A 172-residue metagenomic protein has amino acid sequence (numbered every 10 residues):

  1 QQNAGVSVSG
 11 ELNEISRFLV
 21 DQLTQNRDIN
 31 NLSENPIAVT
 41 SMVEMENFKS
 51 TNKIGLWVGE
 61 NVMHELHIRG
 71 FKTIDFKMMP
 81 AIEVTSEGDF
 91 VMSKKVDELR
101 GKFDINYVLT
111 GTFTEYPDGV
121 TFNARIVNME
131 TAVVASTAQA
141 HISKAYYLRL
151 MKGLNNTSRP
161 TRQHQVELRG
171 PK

Functional and structural regions predicted by a protein language model:
Q1-E34, L99, P117-G119, I126-K172: C-terminal/domain-edge helix-coil "capping" segments
Q1-V6, A38-N47: Acidic/histidine-rich, surface-exposed loop or edge segments in extracytoplasmic proteins
L12, F18, N26, S50 (+5 more regions): Short, solvent-exposed, polar/charged sequence segments at loop or secondary-structure edges
S33-E44, R69, Y107-L109, D118-N123 (+1 more regions): Envelope-exposed proteins and targeting segments
T40-V43, F76-M78, T112-F113: Active-site-proximal beta-strand/loop segments in catalytic clefts of secreted hydrolases
L56-W57, R125-V127: Short, solvent-exposed amphipathic alpha-helical segments in soluble enzyme and RNA/protein-processing domains
